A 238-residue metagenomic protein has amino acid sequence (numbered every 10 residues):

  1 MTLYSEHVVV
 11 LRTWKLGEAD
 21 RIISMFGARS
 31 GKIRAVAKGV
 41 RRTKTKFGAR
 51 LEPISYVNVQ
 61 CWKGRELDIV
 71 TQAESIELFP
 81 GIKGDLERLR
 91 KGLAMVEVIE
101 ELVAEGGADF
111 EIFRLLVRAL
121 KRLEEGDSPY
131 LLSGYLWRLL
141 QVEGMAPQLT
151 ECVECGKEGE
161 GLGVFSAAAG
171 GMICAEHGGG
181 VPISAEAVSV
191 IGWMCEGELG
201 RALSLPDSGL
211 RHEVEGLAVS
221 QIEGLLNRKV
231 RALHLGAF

Functional and structural regions predicted by a protein language model:
M1-I22, F26-F238: Non-catalytic alpha-helical scaffolds and adjoining flexible linkers that form interface surfaces for assembly
